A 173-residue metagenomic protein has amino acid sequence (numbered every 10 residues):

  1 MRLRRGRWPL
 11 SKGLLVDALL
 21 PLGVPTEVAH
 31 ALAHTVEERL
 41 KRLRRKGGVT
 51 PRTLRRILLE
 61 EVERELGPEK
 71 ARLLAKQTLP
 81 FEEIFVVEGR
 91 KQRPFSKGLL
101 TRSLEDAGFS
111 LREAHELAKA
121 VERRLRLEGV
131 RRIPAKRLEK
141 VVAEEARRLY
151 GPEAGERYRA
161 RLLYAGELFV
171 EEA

Functional and structural regions predicted by a protein language model:
M1-A173: Extended catalytic cores of very large enzyme megasubunits
